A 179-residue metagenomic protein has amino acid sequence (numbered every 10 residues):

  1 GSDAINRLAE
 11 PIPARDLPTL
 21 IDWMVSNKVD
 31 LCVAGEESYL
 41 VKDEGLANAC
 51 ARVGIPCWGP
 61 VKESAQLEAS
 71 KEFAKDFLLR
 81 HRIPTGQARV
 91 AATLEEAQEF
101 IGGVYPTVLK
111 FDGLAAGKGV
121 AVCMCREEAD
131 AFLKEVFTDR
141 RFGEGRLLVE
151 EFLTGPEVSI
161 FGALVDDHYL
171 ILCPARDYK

Functional and structural regions predicted by a protein language model:
G1-P60: ATP-binding N-terminal substructure of ATP-dependent carboxylate-amine bond-forming enzymes
E10-D16, A88-T93, C123: Short acidic-hydrophobic, aromatic-tinged amphipathic segments that line or gate anion-handling sites
V25-V29, G103-V104, G143: Glycine-rich phosphate-binding loop signature in dinucleotide/nucleotide-binding domains
I55-G119: A conserved helix-loop-beta module that forms one wall/lid of the active-site cleft in ATP-utilizing catalytic domains
P84-G86, T107-V108, C123-S159: Conserved ATP-binding module of the ATP-grasp superfamily
A91, V120-C125, G162-V165, L172-C173: Short beta-strand-to-turn element immediately C-terminal to the catalytic PLP-Schiff-base lysine in fold type I
V136, T154-K179: Phosphate-binding core of ATP-grasp and ATP-grasp-like enzymes
